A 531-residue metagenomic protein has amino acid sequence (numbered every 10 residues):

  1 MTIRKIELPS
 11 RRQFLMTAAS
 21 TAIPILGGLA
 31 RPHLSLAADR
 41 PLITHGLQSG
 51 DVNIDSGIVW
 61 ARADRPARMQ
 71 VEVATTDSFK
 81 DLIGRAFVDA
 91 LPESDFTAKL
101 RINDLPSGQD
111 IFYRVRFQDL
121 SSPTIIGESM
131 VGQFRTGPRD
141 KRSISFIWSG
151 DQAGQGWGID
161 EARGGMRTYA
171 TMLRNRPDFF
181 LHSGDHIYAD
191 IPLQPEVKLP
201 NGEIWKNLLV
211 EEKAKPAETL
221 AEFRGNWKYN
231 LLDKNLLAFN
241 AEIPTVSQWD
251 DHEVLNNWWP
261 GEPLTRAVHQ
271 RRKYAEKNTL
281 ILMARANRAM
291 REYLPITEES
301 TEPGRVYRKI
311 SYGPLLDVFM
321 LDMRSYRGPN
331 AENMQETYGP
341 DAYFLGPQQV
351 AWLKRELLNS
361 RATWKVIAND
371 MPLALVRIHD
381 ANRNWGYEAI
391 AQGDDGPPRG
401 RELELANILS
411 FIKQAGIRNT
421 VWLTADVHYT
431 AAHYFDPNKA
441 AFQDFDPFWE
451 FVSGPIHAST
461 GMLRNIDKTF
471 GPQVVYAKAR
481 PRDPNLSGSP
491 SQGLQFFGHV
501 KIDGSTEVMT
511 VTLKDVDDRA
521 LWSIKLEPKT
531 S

Functional and structural regions predicted by a protein language model:
T2-L26, L36-S531: Metal-dependent phosphoester/phosphodiester hydrolase catalytic core
